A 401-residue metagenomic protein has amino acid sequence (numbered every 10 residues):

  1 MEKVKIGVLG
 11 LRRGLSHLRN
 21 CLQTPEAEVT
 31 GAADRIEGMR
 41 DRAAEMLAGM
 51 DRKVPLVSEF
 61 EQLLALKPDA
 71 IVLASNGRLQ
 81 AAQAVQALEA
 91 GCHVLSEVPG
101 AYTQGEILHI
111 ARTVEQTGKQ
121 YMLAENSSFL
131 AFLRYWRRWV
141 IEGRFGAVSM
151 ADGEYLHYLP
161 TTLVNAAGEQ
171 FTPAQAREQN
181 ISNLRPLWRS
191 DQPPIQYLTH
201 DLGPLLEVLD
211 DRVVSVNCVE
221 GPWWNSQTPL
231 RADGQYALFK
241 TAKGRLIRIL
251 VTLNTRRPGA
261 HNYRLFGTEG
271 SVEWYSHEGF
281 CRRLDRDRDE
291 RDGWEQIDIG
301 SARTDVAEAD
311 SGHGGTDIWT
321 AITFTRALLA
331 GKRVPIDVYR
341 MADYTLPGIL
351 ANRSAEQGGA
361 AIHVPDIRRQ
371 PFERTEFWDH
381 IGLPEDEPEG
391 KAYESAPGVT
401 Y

Functional and structural regions predicted by a protein language model:
M1-G49: N-terminal Rossmann-like dinucleotide-binding module
H17, K53-T113: Beta-loop-alpha module in the N-terminal Rossmann-like domain of NAD(P)-dependent dehydrogenases, especially those
E28-G31, A327-Y344: Glycine- and charged-residue-rich phosphate/anionic-cofactor binding loop of Rossmann-like
R42-D51, H109, T113-Q116: Short, conserved SAM-binding/catalytic segment of Class I S-adenosyl-L-methionine-dependent methyltransferases
H109-S127, G146-A151: Rossmann-fold dehydrogenase core element
S127-T228: Predominantly a Rossmann-like dinucleotide-binding segment in NAD(P)-dependent oxidoreductases
Q170, Q196-R282, R286-D289, A307-V334 (+2 more regions): Contiguous beta-strand/loop segments that form the cofactor/metal-binding neighborhood of enzyme cores
